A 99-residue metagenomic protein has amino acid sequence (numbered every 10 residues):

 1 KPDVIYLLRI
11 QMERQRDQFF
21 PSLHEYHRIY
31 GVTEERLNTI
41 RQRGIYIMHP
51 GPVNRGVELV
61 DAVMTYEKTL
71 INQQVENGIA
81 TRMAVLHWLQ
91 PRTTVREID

Functional and structural regions predicted by a protein language model:
K1-D61: Rossmann-like adenosine-cofactor binding region
G44-D99: Adenosine-phosphate binding glycine-rich loop
